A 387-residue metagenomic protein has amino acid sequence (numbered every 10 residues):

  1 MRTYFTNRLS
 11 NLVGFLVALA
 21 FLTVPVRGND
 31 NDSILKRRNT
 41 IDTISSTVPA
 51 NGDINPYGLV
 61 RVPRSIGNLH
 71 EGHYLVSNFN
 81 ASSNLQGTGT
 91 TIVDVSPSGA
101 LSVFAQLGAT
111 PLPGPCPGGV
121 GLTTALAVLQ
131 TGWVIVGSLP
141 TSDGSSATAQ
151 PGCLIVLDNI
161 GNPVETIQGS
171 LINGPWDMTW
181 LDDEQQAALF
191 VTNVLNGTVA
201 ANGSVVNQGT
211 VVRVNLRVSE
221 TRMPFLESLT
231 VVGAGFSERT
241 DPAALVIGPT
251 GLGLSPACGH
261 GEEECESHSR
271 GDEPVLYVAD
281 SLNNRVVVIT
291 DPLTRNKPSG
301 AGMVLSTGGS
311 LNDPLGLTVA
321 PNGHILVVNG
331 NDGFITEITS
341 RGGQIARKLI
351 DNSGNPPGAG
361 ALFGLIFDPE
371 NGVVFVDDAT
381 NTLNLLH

Functional and structural regions predicted by a protein language model:
R2-V13: Bacterial N-terminal signal peptides that target proteins for export
N11-T23: Bacterial N-terminal signal peptides
N31-G52, P97-V120, I155-P175, R217-E220 (+3 more regions): Surface-exposed loop and turn segments in beta-propeller and other repeat-based domains that flank or scaffold
V48-G72, G87-G89, A109-V134, P140-T141 (+6 more regions): Beta-rich, blade/repeat-based domains predominating in secreted/periplasmic proteins but also intracellular
F79-A81, S138-T141, A149, D183 (+9 more regions): Short loop/turn segments immediately following the C-termini of beta-strands
T88-V93, G152-I155, N207-V212, V275 (+4 more regions): A short loop-to-beta-strand structural motif that recurs across blades of beta-propeller domains
D94-S96, D158, N215-L216, I289-D291 (+2 more regions): Structural recognition of the beta-propeller blade-terminating site
D272-L276, S281, R285, S306-I350: Loop/turn-rich, solvent-exposed surfaces of beta-rich toroidal or solenoidal domains
